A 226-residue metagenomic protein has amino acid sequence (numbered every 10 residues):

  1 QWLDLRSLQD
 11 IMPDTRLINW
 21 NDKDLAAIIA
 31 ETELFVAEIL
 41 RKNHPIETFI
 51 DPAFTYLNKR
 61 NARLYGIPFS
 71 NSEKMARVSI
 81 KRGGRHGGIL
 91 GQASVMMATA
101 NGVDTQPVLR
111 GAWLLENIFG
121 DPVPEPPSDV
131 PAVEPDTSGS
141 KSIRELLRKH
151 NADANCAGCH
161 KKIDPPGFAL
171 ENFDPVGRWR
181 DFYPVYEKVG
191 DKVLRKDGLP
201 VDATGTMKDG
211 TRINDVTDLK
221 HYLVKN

Functional and structural regions predicted by a protein language model:
Q1-N226: Active-site substrate-binding loop specific to GH73 endo-beta-N-acetylglucosaminidase modules in bacterial autolysins
